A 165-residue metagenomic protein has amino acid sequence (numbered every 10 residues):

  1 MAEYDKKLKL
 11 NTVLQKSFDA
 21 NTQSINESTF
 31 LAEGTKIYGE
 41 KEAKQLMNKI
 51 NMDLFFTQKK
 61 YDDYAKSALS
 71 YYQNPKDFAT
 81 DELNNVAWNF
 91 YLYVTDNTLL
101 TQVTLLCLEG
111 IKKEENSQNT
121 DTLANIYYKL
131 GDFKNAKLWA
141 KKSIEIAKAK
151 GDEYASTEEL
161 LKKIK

Functional and structural regions predicted by a protein language model:
M1-K165: Oxidative protein folding and maturation machinery
